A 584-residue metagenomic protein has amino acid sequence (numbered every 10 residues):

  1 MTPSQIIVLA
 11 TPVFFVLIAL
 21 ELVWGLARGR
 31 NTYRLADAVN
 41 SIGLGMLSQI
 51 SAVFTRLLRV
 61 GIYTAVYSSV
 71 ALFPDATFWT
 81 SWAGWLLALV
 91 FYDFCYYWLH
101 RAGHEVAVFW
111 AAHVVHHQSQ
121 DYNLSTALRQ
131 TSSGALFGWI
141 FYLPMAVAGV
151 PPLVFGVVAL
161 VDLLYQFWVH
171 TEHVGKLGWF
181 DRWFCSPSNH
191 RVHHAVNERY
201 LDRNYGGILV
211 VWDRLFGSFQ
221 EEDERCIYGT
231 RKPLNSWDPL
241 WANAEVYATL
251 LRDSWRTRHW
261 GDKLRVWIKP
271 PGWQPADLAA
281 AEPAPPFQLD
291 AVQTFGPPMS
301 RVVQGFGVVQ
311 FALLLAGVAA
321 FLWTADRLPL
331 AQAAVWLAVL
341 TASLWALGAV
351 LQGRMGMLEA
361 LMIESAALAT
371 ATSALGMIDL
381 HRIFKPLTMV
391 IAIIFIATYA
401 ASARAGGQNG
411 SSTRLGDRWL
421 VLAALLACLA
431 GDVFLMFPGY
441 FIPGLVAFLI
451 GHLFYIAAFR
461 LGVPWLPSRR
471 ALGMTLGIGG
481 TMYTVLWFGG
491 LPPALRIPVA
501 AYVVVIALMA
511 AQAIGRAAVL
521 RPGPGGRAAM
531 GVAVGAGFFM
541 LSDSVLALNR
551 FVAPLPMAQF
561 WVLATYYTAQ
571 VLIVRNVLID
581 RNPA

Functional and structural regions predicted by a protein language model:
M1-Q5, A27, S68-L72, W323-R327 (+2 more regions): Short, hydrophobic transmembrane alpha-helix segments
P3, V147-V157, A325-L328, G376-I378 (+1 more regions): Transmembrane helix interruption/hinge and helix-loop junction motifs
F15-V23, V90-E105, L160-G175, S186-V192 (+5 more regions): Transmembrane alpha-helical segments that form the membrane-embedded catalytic/substrate-channel core of multi-pass
A19-V39, G376-F384: Membrane-interface helix-loop junction between the first two transmembrane segments
M46-L58, W79-P233: Membrane-embedded catalytic scaffold of the fatty acid hydroxylase/desaturase
D121, E172-Q310, L347-G348: Cytosolic/stromal cytosol-facing helical appendages immediately following the last transmembrane segment
P297-G356: Substrate-recognition/cap regions that form aromatic- and gly/pro-loop-enriched pockets for small-molecule ligands
M357-A584: Polytopic alpha-helical membrane-helix bundles and their juxtamembrane interface segments in multi-pass membrane
